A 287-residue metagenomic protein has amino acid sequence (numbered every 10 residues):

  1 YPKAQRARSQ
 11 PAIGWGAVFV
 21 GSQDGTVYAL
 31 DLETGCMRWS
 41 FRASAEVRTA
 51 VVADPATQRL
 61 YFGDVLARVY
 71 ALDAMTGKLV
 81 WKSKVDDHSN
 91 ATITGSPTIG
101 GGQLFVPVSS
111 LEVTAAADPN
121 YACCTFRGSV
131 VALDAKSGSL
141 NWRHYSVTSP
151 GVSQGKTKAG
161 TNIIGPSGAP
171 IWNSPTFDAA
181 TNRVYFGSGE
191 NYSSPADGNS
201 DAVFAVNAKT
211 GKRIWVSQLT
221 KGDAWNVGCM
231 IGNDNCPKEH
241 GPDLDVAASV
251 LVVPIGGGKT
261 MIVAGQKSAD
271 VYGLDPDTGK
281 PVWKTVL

Functional and structural regions predicted by a protein language model:
Y1-K3, C36-A43, K78-D87, S139-G165 (+2 more regions): Aromatic (tryptophan-biased) beta-strands that constitute blades/sheets of beta-rich domains
A4-Y28, S44-Y70, T92-A122, R127-V130 (+4 more regions): Repeat-blade elements of multi-bladed beta-propeller folds
D31-G35, D73-T76, D134-S137, A208-T210 (+1 more regions): Short loop/turn segments that connect beta-strands within beta-propeller blades
D31-L32, D73-A74, S109, A116-P119 (+7 more regions): Short, solvent-exposed loop/turn and secondary-structure capping segments
V113-T114, S149-V152, Y192-S194, G222-V227 (+3 more regions): Flexible loop/turn segments at secondary-structure boundaries
F126-A135, N141, K267, V271-G279 (+1 more regions): Internal hydrophobic scaffold segments of catalytic domains
R127-S146, N199-I214: Carboxylate/His-rich catalytic cores and anion/metal-binding grooves
A205-I214, V253-G258, G273-V282: Secondary-structure transition/capping motifs at alpha-helix termini and the adjoining loop/turn into the next element
